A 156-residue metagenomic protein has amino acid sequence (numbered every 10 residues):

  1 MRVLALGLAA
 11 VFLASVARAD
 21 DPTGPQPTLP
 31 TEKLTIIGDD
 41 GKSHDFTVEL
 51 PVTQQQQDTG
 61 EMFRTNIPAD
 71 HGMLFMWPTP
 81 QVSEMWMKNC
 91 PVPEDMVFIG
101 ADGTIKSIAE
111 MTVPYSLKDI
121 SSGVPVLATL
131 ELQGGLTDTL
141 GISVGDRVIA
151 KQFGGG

Functional and structural regions predicted by a protein language model:
A5-S15: Bacterial N-terminal signal peptides
D20-G156: Compact, glycine-rich, soluble single-domain proteins
